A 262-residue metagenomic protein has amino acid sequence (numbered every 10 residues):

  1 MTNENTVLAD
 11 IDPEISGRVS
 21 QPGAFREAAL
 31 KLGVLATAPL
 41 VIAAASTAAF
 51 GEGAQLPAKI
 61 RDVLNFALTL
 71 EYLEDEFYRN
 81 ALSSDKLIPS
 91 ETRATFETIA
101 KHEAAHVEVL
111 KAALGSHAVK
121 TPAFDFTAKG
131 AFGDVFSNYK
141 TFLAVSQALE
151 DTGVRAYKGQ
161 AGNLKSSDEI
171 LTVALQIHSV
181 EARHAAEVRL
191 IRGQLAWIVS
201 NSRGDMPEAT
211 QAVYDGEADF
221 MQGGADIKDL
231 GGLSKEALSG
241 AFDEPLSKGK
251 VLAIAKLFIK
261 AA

Functional and structural regions predicted by a protein language model:
T2-Q21, G33-T37, I42-A262: All-alpha RGS (Regulator of G-protein Signaling) helical domain and cognate RGS-like helical scaffolds
G23-K31: Membrane-penetrating hydrophobic segments
